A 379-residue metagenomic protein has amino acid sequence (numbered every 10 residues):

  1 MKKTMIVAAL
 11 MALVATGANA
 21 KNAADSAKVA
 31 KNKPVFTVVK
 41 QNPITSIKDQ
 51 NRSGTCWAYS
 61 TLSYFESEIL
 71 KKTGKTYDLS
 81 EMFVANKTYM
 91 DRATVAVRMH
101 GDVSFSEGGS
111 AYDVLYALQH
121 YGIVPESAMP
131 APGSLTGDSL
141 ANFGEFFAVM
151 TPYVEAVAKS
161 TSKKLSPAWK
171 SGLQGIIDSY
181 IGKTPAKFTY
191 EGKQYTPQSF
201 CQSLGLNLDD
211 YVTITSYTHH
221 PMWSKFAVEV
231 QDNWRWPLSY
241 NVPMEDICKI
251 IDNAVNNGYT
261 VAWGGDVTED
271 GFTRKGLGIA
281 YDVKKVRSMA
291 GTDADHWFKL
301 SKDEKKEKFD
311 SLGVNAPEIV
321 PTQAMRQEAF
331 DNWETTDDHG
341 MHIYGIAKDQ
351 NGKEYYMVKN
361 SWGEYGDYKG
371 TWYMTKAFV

Functional and structural regions predicted by a protein language model:
M1-A23: Bacterial Sec-dependent N-terminal signal peptides
V7-A8, L13-V14, G54, D91 (+3 more regions): A broad, structure-centric signal for solvent-exposed, well-ordered loop/edge residues that line or flank functional
V7-L10, S46, G74, N253 (+1 more regions): Generic marker of residues within folded, mature protein domains
A18-N19, D138, A280: Residue-level signature of transmembrane alpha-helix interfaces in integral membrane proteins
A18-P34: Sec-dependent signal peptide cleavage junction
K31-P221, F226-N233, L238-A262, G366-Y368: Active-site nucleophile-adjacent alpha helix/oxyanion-hole segment immediately C-terminal to the catalytic cysteine
S171-V379: Active-site signature of cysteine proteases
